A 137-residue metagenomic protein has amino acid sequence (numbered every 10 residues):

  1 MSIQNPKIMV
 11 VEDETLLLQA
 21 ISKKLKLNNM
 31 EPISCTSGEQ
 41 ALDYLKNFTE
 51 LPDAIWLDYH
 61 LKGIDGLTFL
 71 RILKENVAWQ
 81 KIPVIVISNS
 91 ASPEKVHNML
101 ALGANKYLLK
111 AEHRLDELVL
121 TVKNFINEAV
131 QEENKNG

Functional and structural regions predicted by a protein language model:
M1-M9, D116-G137: Non-catalytic signal-transmission and effector/linker regions of two-component phosphorelay proteins
N5-L16, I21-L25: Conserved acidic segment of CheY-like receiver
L18, K62, S92: The feature encodes the CheY-like receiver
N29-S37, Y44: Short hydrophobic/Thr-rich beta-strand motif most characteristic of the beta2 strand and flanking loop of CheY-like
E50-L61: Active-site beta3 strand of CheY-like receiver
L67-Q80: Short amphipathic alpha-helix used as the core "switch/output" element in two-component signaling
